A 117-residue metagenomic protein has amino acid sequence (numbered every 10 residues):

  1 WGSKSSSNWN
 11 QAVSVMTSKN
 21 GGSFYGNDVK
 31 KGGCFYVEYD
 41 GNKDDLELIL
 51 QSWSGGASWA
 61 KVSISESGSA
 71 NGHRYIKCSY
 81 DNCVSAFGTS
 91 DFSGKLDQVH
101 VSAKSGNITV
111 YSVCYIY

Functional and structural regions predicted by a protein language model:
W1-K95, A103-Y117: Extracellular ligand-binding interfaces
